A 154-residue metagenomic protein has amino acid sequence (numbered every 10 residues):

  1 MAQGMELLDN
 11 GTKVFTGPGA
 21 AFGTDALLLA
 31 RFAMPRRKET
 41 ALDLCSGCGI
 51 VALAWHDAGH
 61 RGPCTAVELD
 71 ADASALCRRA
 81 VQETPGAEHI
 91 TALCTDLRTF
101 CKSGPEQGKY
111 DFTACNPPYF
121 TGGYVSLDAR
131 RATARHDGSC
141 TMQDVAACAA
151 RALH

Functional and structural regions predicted by a protein language model:
M1-R36: Class I SAM-dependent transferase core
E6-D9, D57, A152: Short, flexible turn/loop "capping" segments at secondary-structure junctions
G17, T133, H154: Conserved short-loop catalytic and cofactor-binding motifs
T24-R31, A75, T95, C140-A147: Short, contiguous clusters of charged residues that form electrostatic/catalytic patches at enzyme active sites, used
R31-C115, T121-L127: Conserved SAM/SAH cofactor-binding pocket of Class I
H60-P63, A150-H154: Short, surface-exposed connector motifs at secondary-structure boundaries
P117-R151: Mobile active-site "lid"/loop adjacent to the S-adenosyl-L-methionine
